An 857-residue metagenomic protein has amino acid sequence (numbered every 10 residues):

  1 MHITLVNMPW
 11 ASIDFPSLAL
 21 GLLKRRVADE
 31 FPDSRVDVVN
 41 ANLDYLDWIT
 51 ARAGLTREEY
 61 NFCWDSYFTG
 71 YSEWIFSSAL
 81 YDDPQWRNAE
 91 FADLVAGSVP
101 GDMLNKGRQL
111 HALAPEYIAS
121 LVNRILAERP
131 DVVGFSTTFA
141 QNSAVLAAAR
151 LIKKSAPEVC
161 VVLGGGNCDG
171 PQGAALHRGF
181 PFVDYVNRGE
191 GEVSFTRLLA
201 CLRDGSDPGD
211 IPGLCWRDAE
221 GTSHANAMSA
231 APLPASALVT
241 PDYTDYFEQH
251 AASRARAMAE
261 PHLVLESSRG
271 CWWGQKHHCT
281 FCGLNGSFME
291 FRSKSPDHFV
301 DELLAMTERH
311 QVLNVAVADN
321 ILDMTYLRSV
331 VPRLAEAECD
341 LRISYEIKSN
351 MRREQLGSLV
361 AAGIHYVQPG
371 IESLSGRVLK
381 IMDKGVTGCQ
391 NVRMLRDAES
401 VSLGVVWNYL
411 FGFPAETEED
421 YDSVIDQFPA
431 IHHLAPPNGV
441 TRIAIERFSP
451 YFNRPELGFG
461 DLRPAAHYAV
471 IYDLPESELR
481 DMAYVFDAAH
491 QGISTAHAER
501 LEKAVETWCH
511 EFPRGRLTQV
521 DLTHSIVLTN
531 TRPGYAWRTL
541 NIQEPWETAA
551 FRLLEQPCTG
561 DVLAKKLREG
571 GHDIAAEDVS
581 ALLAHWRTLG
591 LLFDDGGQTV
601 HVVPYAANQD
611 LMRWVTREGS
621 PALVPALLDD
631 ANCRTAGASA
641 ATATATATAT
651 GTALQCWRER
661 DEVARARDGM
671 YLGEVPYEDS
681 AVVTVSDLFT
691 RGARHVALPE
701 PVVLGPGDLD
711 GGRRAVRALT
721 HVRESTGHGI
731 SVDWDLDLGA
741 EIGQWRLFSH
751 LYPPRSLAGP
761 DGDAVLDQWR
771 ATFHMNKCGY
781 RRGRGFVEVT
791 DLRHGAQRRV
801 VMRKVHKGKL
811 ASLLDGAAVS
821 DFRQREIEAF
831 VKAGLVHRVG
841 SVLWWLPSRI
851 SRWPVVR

Functional and structural regions predicted by a protein language model:
H2-W10, E158, V162, P296-V406 (+5 more regions): Conserved SAM/AdoMet-binding glycine-rich loop
W10-A19, L23-Y45, G97, M103-A230: Glycine-rich beta-alpha loop elements in corrinoid/cobalamin-binding modules across cobalamin-dependent enzymes
M258-S295: Canonical Radical SAM [4Fe-4S] cluster-binding loop centered on the CxxxCxxC motif and its immediate flanking residues
P429-V520, V663-G669, E674-R781: Eukaryotic partner-binding/assembly regions in large regulatory complexes
T531-G570, F786-F822: Short amphipathic alpha-helical interface segments
H572-H585, S820-K832: Short amphipathic alpha-helical interaction segments
R587-Q598, V831-V842: A short, conserved structural fragment
Q598-G637, W844-R857: Short, amphipathic alpha-helical interaction segments positioned at domain boundaries
